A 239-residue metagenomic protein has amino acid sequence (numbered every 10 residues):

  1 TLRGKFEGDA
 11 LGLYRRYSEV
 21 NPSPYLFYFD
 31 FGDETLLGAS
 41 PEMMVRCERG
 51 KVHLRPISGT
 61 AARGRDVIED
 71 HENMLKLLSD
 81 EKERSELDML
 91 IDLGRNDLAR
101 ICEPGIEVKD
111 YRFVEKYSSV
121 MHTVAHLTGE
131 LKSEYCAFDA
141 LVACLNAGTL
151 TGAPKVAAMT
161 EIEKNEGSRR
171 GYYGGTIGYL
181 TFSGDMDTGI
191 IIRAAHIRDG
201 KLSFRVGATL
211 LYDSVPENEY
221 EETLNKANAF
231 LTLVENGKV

Functional and structural regions predicted by a protein language model:
T1-V239: Extended alpha-helical targeting/anchoring segments, especially N-terminal organellar/secretory targeting helices
